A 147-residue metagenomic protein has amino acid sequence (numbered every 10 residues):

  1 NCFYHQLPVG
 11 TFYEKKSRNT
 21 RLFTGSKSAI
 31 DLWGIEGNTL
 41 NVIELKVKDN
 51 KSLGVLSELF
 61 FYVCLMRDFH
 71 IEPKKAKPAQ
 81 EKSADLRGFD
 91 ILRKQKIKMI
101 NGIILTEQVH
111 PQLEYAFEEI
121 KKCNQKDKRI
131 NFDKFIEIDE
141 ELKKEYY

Functional and structural regions predicted by a protein language model:
N1-Y147: Charged, terminal alpha-helix-loop-beta segments that serve as non-catalytic nucleic-acid engagement and/or assembly
